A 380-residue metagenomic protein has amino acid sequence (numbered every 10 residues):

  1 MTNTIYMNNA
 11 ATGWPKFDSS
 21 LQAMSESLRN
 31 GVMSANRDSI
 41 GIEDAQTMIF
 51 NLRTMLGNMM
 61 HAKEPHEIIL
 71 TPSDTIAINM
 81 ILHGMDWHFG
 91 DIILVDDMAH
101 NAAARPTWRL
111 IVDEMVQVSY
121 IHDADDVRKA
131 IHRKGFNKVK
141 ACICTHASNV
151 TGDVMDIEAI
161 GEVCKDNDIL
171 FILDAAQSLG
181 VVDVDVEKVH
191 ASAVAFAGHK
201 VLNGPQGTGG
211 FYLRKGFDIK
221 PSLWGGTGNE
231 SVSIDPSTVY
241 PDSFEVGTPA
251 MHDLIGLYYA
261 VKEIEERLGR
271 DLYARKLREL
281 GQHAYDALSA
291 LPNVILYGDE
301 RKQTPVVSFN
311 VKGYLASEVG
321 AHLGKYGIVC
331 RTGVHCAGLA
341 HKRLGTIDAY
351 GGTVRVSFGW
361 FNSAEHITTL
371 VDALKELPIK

Functional and structural regions predicted by a protein language model:
M1-K380: Pyridoxal 5′-phosphate
